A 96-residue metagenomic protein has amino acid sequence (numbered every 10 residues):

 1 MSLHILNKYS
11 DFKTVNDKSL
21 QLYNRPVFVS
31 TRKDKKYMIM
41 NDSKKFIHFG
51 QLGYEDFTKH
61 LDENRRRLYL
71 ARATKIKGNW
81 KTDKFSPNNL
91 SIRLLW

Functional and structural regions predicted by a protein language model:
M1-W96: Arg/Lys-rich, low-complexity, intrinsically disordered basic segments
